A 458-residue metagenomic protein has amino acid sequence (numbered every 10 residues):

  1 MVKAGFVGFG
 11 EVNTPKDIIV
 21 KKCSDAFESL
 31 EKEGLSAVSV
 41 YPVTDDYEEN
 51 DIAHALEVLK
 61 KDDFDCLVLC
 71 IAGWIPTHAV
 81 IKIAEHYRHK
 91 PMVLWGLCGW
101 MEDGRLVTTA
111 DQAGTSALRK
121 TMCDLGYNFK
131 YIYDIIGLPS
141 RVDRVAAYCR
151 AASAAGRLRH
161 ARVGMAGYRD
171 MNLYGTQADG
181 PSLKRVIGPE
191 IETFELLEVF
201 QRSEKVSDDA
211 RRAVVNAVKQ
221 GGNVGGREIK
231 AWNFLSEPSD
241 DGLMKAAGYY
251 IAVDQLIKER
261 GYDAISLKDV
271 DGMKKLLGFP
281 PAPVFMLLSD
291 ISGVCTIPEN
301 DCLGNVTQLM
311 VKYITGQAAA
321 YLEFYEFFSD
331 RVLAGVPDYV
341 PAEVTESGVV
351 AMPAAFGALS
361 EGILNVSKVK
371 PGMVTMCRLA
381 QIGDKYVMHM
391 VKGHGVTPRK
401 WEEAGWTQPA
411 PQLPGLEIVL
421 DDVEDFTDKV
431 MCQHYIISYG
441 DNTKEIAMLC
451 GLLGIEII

Functional and structural regions predicted by a protein language model:
M1-I18, H160-R169: Short beta-strand segments enriched in small/hydrophobic residues
F9-S24, R105-Q112, M171-T176: Glycine- and acidic-residue-enriched helix-capping/strand-helix junction motifs
F27-E28, A110-I314: Conserved, well-structured core segments that form the ligand-binding/active-site neighborhood of functional domains
G34-D62, Q201-A210: N-terminal beta-loop-helix "entrance" segment that forms/cooperates in small-molecule cofactor or anionic ligand
T44-R159, M171-N172, L333-P337: Cofactor- and metal-binding active-site motifs of prokaryotic enzymes that mediate redox/radical or nucleophilic
P76-H89, K274-M286, P414-I418: Short Gly/Thr/Asp-enriched flexible loops that form oxyanion-binding sites at enzyme active sites
S292-A404: C-terminal catalytic subdomain
E361-I458: Extended hydrophobic packing segments that form well-structured cores
